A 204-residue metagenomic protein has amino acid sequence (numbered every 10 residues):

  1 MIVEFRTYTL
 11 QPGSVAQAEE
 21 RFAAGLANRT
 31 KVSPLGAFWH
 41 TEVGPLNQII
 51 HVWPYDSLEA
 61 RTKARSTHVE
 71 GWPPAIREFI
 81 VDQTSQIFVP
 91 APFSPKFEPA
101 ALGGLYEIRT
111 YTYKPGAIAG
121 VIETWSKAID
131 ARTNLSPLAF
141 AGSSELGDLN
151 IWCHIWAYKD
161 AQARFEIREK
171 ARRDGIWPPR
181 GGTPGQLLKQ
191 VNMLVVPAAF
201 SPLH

Functional and structural regions predicted by a protein language model:
M1-L58: The feature marks the first
E4-F5, L105-Y113: N-terminal beta-strand motif that seeds the catalytic metal site of vicinal oxygen chelate
Y8, W53-D56, Y111-T112, C153 (+1 more regions): Extracellular/lumenal glycan-associated surfaces
P12-S14, K114-A117: Short acidic-aromatic low-complexity motifs
A16-E20, D56-H68, A119-E123, D160-R173: Short amphipathic alpha-helices within nucleic acid-binding modules
E20-A24, E123-K127, A131: A non-catalytic, amphipathic alpha-helix used as a structural packing/dimerization or gating element in enzyme scaffolds
S33-I50, E70-L105, K127-D130, L135-C153 (+2 more regions): Glycine-rich beta-strand-turn "strand-cap" elements at beta-sheet edges
K96, K114-P115, Q162: A short, structured loop/turn motif at beta-sheet edges
